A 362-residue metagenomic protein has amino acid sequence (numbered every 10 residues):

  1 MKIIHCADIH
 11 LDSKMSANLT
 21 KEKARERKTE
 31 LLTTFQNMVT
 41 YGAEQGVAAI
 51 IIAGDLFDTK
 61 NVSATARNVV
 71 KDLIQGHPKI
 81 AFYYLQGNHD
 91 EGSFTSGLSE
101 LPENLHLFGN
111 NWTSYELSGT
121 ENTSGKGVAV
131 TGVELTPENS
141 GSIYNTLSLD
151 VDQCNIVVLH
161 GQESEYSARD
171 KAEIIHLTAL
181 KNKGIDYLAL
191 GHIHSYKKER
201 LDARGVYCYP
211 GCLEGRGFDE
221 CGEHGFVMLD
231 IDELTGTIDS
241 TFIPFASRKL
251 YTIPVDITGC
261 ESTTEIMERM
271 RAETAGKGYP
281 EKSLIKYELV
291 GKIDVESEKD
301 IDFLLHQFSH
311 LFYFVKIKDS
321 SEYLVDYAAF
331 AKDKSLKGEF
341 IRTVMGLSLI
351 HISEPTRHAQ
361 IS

Functional and structural regions predicted by a protein language model:
M1, I80, L105, V128 (+5 more regions): A structural micro-motif
M1-K21, H224, D230-V255: Domain-start "cap" segments at the beginnings of catalytic or binding domains
M1-V69: N-terminal active-site segment of His-dependent metallophosphoesterases
K21-E30, A129-E134, R248-E265: Acidic/glycine-enriched edge-of-secondary-structure segments
E44-G46, D150-V151, K277-P280: Glycine-rich phosphate-binding loop signature in dinucleotide/nucleotide-binding domains
A49, D58-G217, C221-D230: His/Asp/Glu-rich metal-coordinating catalytic cores of metallo-dependent phosphodiesterases/hydrolases acting on
E233-L349, S353, R357, S362: Accessory, non-catalytic peripheral segments of nucleic-acid enzymes
